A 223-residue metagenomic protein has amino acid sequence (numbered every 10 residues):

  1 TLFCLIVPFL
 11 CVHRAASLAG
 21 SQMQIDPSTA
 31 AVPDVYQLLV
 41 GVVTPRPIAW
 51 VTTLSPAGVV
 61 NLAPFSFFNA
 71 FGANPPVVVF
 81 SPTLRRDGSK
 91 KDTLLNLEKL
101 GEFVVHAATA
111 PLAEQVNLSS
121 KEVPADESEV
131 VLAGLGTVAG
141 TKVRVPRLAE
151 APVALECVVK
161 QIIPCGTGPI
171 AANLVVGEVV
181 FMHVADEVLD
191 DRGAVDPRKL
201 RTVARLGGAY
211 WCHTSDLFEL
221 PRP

Functional and structural regions predicted by a protein language model:
G20-P223: Basic, polyanion-binding surface patches
